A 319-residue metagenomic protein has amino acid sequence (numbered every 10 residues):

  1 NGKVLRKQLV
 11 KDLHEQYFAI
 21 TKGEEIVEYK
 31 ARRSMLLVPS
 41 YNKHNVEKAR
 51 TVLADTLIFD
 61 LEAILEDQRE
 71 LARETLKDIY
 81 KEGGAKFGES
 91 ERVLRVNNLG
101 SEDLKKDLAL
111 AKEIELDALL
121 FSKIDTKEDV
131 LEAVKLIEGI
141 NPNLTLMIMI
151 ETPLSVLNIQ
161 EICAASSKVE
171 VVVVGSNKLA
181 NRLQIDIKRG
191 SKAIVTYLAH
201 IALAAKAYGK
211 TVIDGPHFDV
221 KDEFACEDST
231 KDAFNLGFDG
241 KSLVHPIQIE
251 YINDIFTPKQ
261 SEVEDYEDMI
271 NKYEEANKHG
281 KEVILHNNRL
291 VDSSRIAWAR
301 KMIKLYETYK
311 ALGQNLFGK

Functional and structural regions predicted by a protein language model:
N1-I26: AMP-binding adenylation
I26-K319: Expand to "…catalyze enediolate/carbanion chemistry for C-C bond making/breaking, isomerization, decarboxylation
